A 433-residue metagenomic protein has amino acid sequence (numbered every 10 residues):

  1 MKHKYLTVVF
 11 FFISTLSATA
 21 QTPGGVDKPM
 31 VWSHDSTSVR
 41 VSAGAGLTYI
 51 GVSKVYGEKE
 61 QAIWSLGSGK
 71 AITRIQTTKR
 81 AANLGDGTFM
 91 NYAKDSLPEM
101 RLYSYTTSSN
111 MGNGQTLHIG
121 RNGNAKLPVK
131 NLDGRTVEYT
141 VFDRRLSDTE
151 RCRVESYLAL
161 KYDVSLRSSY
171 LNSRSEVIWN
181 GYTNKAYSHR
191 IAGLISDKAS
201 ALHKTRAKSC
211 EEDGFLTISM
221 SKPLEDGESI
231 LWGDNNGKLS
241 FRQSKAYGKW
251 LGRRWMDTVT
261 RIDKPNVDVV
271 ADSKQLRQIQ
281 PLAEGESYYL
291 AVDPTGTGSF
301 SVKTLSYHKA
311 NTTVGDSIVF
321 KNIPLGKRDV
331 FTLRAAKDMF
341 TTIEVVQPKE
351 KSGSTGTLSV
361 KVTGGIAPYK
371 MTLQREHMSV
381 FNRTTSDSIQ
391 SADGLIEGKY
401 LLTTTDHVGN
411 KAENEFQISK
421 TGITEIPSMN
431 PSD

Functional and structural regions predicted by a protein language model:
G25-N91, R145-C152: Extracellular glycan-recognition modules
G44-G46, K349-S359: Short coil/turn motif common to extracellular beta-sandwich-like domains
Y49-V55, K130-S165: Extracellular, beta-strand-rich glycan-interacting domains
Y56, L282, S354, T363-A367: Short glycine/proline-centered coil/turn motifs in the loop regions of extracellular beta-sandwich domains
S108-V137, D143-L146: Extracellular glycan-interaction patches encoded by glycine-rich segments
Q243-Y288, P294: Proteolytic processing hotspots in large secreted/extracellular or virion-associated proteins and select intracellular
A310-T312, M378-S388: Short beta-strand segments within Ig-like beta-sandwich modules, predominantly Fibronectin type-III
T404-D406: Conserved structural position at the C-terminal beta-strand of extracellular beta-sandwich adhesion modules
